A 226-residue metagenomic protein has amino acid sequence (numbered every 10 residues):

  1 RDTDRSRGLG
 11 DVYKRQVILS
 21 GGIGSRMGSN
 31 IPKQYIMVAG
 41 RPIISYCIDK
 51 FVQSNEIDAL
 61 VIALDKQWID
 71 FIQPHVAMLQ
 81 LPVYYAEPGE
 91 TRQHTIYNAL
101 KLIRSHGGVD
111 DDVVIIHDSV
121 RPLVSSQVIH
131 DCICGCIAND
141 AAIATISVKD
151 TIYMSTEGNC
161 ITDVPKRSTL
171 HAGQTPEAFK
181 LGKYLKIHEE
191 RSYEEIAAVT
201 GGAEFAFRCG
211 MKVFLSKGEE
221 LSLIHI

Functional and structural regions predicted by a protein language model:
R1-Y13, H225: Single conserved hydrophobic/aromatic residue that forms the stacking wall/gate of nucleotide- or nucleobase-binding
K14-I69, V83: N-terminal glycine-rich phosphate-binding loop and ensuing alpha1 helix
I18, I44, A99, D118 (+2 more regions): Residue-level signal for inorganic ion chemistry
I69-H75: Acidic helix N-cap motif at the loop->helix transition within catalytic regions of sugar-transfer enzymes
A77-D112: Short phosphate-binding loop-to-helix
V113-H117: Short aromatic-hydrophobic micro-motifs that form the base-stacking/packing surface for donor nucleotide recognition
L123-S216: Conserved core of the sugar-phosphate nucleotidyltransferase
G218-I224: Active-site donor/metal-binding and catalytic loop motifs of nucleotide-sugar-dependent glycosylation enzymes
